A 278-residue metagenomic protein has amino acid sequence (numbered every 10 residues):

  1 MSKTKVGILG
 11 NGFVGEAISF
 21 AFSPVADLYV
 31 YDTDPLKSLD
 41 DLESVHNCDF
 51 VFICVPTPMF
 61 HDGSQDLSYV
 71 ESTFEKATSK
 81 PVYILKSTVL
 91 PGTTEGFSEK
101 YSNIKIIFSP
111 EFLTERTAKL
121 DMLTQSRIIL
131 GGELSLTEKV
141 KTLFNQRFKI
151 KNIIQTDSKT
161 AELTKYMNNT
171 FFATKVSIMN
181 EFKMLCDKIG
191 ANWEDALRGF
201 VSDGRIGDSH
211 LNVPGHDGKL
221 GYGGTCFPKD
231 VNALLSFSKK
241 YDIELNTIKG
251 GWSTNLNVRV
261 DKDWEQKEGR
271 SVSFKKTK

Functional and structural regions predicted by a protein language model:
M1-H46: NAD(P)+-binding Rossmann beta1-loop-alpha1 motif at the extreme N-terminus of oxidoreductases
S2-T4, A26, G190-K278: NAD(P)-dependent Rossmann-like dehydrogenase/reductase catalytic/cofactor-binding core
F20-P24, E75, E99, S236: Short, well-ordered alpha-helices that flank and scaffold nucleotide-derived cofactor binding pockets
H46-N47, S79, Q125: Alpha-helix C-terminal capping/helix-to-coil transition sites in glycosyltransferase folds
F50, P58-T117: Rossmann-like NAD(P)(H) cofactor-binding subdomain of soluble oxidoreductases
F50-C54, I129: Structural motif
S98-I107, A118-S209, F237-E244, G250 (+1 more regions): Internal alpha-helical scaffold of NAD(P)-dependent oxidoreductase catalytic cores
